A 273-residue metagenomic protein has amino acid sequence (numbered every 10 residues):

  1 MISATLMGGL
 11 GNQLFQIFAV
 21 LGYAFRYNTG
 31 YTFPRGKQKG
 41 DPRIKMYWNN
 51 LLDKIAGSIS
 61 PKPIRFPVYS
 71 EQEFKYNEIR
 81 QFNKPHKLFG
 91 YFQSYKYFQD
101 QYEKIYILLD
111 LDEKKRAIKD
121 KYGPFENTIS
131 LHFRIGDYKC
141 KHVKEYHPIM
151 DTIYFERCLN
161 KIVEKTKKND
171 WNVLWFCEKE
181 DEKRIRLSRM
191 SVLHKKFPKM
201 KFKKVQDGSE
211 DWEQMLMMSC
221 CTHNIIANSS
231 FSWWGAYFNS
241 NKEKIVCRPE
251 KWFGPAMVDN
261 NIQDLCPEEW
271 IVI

Functional and structural regions predicted by a protein language model:
M1-S3: Extreme N-terminal starter segment of soluble prokaryotic enzymes
L6-F15: A short, glycine/small-residue-rich beta-strand->loop->alpha-helix junction that serves as a flexible
N12, K39-I44, K96-Y97, Y138-K141 (+3 more regions): Short catalytic/ligand-binding loop motif for oxyanion handling, primarily in non-cytosolic enzymes, centered on
Q16-Y23: Short amphipathic alpha-helix
G36-W171, C266: Secretory-pathway luminal glycosyltransferase catalytic domains
D41-A56, K183-K199, V258-Q263: Short, aromatic/basic amphipathic alpha-helical patches
N169-M257: Donor-binding and catalytic core of enzymes assembling or modifying cell-surface/extracellular glycoconjugates
G254-I273: Leloir-type glycosyltransferase catalytic cores
